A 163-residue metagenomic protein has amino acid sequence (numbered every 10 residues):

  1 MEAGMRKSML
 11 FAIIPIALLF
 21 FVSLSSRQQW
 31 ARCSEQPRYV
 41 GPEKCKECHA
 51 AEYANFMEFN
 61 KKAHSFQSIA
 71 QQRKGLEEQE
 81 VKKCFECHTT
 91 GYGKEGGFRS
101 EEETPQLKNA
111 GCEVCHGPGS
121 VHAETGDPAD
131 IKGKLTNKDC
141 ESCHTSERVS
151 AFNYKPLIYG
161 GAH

Functional and structural regions predicted by a protein language model:
M1-M9: Positively charged n-region of N-terminal signal peptides that target proteins for export
A12-V22: Bacterial N-terminal signal peptides
V22-T136, F152-H163: Sequence context of c-type cytochrome heme-c attachment sites
E141, T145-R148: Domain-level detector of nuclease and nuclease-like folds in predominantly extracellular/periplasmic contexts
